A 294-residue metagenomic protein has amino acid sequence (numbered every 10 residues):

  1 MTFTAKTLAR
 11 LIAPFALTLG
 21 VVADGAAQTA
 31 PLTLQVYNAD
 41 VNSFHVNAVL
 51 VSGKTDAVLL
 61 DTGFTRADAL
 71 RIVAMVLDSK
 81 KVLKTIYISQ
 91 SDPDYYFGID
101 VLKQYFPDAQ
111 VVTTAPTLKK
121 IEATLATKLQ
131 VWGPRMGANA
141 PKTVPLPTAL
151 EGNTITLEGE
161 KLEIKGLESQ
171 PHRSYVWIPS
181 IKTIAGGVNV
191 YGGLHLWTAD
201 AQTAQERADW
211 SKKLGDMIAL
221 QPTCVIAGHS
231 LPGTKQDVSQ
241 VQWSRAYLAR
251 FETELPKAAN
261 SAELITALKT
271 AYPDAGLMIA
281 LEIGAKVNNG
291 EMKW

Functional and structural regions predicted by a protein language model:
M1-T7: N-terminal secretory signal peptides that target proteins for export/translocation
R10-G20: Bacterial N-terminal signal peptides
V22, K120, A219-C224, P232-W294: Accessory terminal helices/loops
A23-T29: Boundary at the C-terminal end of the N-terminal hydrophobic targeting segment
T29-D78, Y175-I178, K182-V188: Conserved beta-strand hairpin/beta-sheet module of binuclear metal-dependent hydrolase folds, prominently
F64-T65, K161, K165-W243, Y247-R250: Metallo-beta-lactamase
A67-T113: Active-site metal-binding motif and surrounding structural segment of the metallo-beta-lactamase
K120-R173, P179-S180, I218: Metallo-beta-lactamase
